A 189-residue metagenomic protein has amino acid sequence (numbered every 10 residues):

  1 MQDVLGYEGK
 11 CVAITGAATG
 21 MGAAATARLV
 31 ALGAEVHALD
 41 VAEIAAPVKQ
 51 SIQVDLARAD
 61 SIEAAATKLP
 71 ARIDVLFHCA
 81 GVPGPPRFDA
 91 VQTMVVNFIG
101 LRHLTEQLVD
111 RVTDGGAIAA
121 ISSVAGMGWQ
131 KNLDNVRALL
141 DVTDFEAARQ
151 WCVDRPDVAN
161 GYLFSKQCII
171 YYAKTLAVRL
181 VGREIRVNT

Functional and structural regions predicted by a protein language model:
Q2-V36: Canonical Rossmann dinucleotide-binding motif of NAD(H)/NADP(H)-dependent dehydrogenases/reductases, specifically
T15-G16, I73-G81, G115-S123, N188-T189: Rossmann-fold scaffold of SDR-type NAD(P)-dependent oxidoreductases
V30, V112-T113, L180-G182: A short hydrophobic alpha-helix cap/turn motif
L32-A46: Conserved glycine-rich Rossmann-like NAD(P)H-binding loop of the short-chain dehydrogenase/reductase
A46-I62: Rossmann-fold cofactor-recognition segment
V82-P86, A117-I185: Catalytic loop of short-chain dehydrogenase/reductase
T93-M94: A hydrophobic alpha-helix adjacent to the NAD(P)-binding/active-site core of NAD(P)-dependent oxidoreductases, strongly
